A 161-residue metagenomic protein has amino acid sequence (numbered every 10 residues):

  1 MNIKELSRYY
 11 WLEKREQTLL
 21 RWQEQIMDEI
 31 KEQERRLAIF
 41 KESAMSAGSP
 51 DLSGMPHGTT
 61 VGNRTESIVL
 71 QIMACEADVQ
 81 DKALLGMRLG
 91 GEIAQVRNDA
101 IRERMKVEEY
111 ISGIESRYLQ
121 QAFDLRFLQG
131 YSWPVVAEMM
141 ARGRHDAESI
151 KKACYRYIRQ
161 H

Functional and structural regions predicted by a protein language model:
M1-Y110: N-terminal interaction/assembly modules
G113-I114, R144: Short, conserved sequence motifs enriched in acidic/basic residues, glycine, and aromatics that mark functional "hot
I114-Q129: Short amphipathic alpha helix immediately N-terminal
E115, C154-H161: Short, solvent-exposed alpha-helical "recognition" segments
A122-F123, V135-E138: Hydrophobic positions on the alpha-helical face of helix-turn-helix-like DNA-binding modules
M140-A153: Short, basic interhelical loop/turn and adjoining N-cap of the next helix at nucleic-acid- or acidic-partner-contacting
